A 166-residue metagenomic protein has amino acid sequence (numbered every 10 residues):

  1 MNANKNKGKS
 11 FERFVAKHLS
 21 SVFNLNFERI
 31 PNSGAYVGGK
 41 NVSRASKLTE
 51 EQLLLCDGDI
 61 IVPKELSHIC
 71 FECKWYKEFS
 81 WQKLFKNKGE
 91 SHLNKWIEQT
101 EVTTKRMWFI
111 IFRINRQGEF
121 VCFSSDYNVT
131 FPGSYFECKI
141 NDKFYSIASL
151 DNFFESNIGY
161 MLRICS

Functional and structural regions predicted by a protein language model:
M1-K47: Acidic-basic catalytic patches of nuclease active cores, encompassing PD-(D/E)XK and other metal-cofactor nuclease
A3, C73-E90: Short beta-strand-loop-alpha-helix junction that forms the active-site gateway of nucleic-acid-processing nucleases
S20, N24-L25, V102-W108: Structural alpha-beta junctions
F23, C56-C70, E78: Active-site beta-strand-loop-beta-strand hairpin of nuclease catalytic cores that positions key catalytic residues
D59-I61, K74-Y76, S80, N115 (+1 more regions): Anionic group-transfer/hydrolysis microenvironments
G89-T100: Well-ordered, non-membrane alpha-helical segments in soluble/globular domains
T103-T130: Nucleic-acid nuclease catalytic cores
D126-S166: Intrinsically disordered, low-complexity terminal regions enriched in charged/polar residues
